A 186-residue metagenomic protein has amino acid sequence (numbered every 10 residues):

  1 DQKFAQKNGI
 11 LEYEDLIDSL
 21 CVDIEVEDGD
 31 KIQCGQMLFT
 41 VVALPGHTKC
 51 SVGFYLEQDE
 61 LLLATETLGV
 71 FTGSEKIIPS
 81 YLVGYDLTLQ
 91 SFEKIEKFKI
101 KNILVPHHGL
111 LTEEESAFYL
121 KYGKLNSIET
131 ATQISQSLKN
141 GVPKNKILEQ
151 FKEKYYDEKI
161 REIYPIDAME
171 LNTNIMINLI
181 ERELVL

Functional and structural regions predicted by a protein language model:
D1, Q6, F54, V70-F71 (+2 more regions): Short, surface-exposed, polar/charged, turn-prone segments marking secondary-structure boundaries
D1-V42, L89, E93-E96: Metallo-beta-lactamase
S19, Y85-T88, S127, T173: A structural signal for well-ordered alpha-helical scaffolds and beta->alpha junctions
I24, V83-L87, N126, A168: Soluble or luminal CAZymes and related metallo-dependent hydrolases
K31-Q33, D86, Q90-E93, K97 (+4 more regions): Replace "anionic and nucleotidyl ligands
L38-P45, K49-F118: Metallo-beta-lactamase
E113-A131: Short, electropositive alpha-helical surface patch
Q133-L186: C-terminal regulatory/interaction regions
